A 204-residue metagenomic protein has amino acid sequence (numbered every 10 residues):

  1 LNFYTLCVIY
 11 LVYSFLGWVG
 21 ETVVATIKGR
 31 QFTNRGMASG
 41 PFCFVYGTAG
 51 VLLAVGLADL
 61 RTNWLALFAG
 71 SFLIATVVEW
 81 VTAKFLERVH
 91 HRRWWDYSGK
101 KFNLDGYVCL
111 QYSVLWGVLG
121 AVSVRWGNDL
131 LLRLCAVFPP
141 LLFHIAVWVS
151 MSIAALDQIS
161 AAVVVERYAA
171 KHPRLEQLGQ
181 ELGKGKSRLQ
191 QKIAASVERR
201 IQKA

Functional and structural regions predicted by a protein language model:
L1-A204: Aromatic-rich, lipid-facing transmembrane alpha helices and their immediate juxtamembrane interface loops in integral
